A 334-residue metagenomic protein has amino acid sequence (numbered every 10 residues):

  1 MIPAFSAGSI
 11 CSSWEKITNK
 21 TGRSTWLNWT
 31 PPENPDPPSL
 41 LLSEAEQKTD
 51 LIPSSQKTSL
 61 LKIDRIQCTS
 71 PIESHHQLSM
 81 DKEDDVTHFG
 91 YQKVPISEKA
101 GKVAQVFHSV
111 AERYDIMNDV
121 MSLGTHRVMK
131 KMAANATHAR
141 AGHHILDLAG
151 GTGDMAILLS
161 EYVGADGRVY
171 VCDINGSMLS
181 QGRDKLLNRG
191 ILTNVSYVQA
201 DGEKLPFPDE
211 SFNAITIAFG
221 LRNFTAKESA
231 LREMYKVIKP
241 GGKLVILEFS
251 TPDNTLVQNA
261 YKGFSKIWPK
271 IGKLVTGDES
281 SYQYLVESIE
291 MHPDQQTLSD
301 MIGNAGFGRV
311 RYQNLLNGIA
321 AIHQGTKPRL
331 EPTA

Functional and structural regions predicted by a protein language model:
P71-A104: N-terminal auxiliary segments of SAM/dcSAM-dependent transferases
E98, L247-A305, R311: C-terminal alpha-helical "lid/dimerization" subdomain adjacent to the S-adenosyl-L-methionine
R113-I116, S122-H144, L158: Conserved alpha-helix/loop element of class I SAM-dependent methyltransferases that forms part of the SAM/SAH-binding
Y114, I215-T216: Hydrophobic beta-strand segment of the Class I
H144-L205: Class I SAM-dependent methyltransferase SAM/SAH-binding core
G164, F224-T225, I238-K239: Helix-to-beta-strand junctions that scaffold the AdoMet/dcAdoMet cofactor pocket in Class I SAM-dependent enzymes
E228-K243: A short glycine-rich, Lys/Arg-flanked "PGG" loop and its adjoining helix->strand segment in the class I
S299, A305-A334: Core SAM-dependent methyltransferase catalytic element
